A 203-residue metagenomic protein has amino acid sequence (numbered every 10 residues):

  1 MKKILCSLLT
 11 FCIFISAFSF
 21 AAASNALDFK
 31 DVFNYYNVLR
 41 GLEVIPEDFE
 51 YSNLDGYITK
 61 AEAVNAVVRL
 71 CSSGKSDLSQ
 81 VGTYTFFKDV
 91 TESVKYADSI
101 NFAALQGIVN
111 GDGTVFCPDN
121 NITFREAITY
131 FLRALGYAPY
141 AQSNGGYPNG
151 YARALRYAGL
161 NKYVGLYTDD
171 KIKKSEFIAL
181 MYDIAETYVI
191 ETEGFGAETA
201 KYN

Functional and structural regions predicted by a protein language model:
K2-F33, G41-V64, V68-Y96, L105-R125 (+2 more regions): Feature responds to low-complexity, polar/acidic, surface-exposed segments characteristic of secreted/exported proteins
L180: Surface-exposed binding/hinge segments that line and control ligand-binding clefts or catalytic entry sites
